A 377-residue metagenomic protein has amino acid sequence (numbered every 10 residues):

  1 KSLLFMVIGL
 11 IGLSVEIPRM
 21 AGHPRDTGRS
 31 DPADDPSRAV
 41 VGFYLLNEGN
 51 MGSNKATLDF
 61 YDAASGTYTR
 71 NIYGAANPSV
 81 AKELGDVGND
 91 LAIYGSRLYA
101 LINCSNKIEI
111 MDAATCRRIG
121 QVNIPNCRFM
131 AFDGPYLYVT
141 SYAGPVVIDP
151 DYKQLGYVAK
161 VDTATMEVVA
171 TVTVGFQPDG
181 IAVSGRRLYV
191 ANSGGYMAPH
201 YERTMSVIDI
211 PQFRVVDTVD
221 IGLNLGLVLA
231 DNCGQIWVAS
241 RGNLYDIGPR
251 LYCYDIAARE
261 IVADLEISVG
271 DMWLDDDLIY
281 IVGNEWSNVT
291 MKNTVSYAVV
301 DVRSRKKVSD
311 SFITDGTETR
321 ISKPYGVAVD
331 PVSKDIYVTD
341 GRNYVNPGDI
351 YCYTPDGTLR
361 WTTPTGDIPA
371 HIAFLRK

Functional and structural regions predicted by a protein language model:
K1-L3: N-terminal Sec-pathway targeting helices
F5-S14: Bacterial N-terminal signal peptides
R19-K377: Predominantly soluble domains enriched in secretory-pathway, periplasmic, or organellar proteins
